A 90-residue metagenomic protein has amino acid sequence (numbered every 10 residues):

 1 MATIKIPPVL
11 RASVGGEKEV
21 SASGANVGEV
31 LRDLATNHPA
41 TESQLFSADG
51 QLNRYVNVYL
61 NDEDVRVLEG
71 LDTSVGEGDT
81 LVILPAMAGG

Functional and structural regions predicted by a protein language model:
M1-G89: Ubiquitin-like/PB1-type beta-grasp interaction modules and other compact soluble beta-rich domains
